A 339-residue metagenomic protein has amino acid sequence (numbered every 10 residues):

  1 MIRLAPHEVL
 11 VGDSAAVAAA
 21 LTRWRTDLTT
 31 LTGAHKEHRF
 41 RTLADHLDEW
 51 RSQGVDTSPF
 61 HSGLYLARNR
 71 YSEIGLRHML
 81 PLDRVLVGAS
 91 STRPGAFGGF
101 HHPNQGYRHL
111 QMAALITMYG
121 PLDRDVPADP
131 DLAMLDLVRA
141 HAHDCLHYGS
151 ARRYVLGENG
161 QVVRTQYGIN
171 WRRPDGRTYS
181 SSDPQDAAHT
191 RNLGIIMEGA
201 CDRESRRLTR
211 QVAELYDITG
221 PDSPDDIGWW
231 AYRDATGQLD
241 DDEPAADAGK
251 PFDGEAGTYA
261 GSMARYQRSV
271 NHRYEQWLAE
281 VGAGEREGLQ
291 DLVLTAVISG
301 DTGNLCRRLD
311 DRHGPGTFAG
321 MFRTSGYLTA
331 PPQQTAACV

Functional and structural regions predicted by a protein language model:
M1-T30, R323-V339: N-terminal low-structure segments adjacent to metalloprotease catalytic domains across cellular compartments
A18-R25, T29, A44-R51, L278 (+4 more regions): Residue-level detector of alpha-helical secondary structure
D27-P121, P130-M134, R152-V155, V162: Auxiliary, metal-adjacent structural segments of Zn-dependent hydrolase domains
A113, Y119-P130, G176-A187: Short linear interaction motifs
P127-R139, A187-I195, A264: Short, charged/polar micro-motifs that form catalytic or ligand-binding hotspots
L135-G160, D202, R206: Active-site recognition of the HExxH zinc-binding catalytic motif
T165-D247: Post-HExxH zinc-binding segment in Zn-dependent metallohydrolases
D225-V339: Pan-zinc metallopeptidase signature
